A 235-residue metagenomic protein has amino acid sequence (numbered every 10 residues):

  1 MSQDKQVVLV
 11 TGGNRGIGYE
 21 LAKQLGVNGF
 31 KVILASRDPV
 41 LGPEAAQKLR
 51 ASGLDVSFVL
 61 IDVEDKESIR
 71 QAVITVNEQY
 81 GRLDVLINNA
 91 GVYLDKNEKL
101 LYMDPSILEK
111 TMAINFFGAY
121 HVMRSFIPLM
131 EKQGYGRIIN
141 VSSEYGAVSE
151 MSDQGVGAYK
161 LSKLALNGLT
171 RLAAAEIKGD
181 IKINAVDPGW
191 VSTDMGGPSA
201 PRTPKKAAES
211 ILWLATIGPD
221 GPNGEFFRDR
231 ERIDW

Functional and structural regions predicted by a protein language model:
S2-I33: Canonical Rossmann dinucleotide-binding motif of NAD(H)/NADP(H)-dependent dehydrogenases/reductases, specifically
N28-E44: Conserved glycine-rich Rossmann-like NAD(P)H-binding loop of the short-chain dehydrogenase/reductase
P39, L60-Q71, P105: The beta1-alpha1 cofactor-binding region of Rossmann-like NAD(H)/NADP(H)-dependent oxidoreductases
L54-D55, T75-N88, L94-K96, K182: A glycine-rich helix->loop->beta "capping" turn within Rossmann-like NAD(P)(H)-dependent oxidoreductase domains
I87, V122-F126, M130, L169-T170 (+1 more regions): Hydrophobic positions on the long internal alpha-helix of Rossmann-like NAD(P)-dependent oxidoreductase domains
V92-Y93, K99-M112, E131-K178: Catalytic loop of short-chain dehydrogenase/reductase
K178-G179, A185-V191, G197-W235: C-terminal helical subdomain
